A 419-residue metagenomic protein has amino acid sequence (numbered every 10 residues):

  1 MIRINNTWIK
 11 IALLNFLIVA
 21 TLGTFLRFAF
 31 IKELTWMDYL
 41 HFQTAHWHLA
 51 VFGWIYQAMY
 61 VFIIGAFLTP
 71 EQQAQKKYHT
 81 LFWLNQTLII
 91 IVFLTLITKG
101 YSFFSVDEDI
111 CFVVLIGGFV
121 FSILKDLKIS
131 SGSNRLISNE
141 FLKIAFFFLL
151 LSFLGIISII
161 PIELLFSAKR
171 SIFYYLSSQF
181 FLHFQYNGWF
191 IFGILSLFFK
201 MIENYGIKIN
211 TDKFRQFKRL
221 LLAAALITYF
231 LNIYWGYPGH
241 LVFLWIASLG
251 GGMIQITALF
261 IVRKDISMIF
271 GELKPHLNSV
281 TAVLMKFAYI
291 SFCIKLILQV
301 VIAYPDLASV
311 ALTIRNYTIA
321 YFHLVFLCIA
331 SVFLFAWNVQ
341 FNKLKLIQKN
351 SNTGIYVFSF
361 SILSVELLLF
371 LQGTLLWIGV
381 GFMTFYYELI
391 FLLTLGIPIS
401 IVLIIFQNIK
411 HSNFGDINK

Functional and structural regions predicted by a protein language model:
M1-K419: Hydrophobic alpha-helical transmembrane segments of multi-pass integral membrane proteins
